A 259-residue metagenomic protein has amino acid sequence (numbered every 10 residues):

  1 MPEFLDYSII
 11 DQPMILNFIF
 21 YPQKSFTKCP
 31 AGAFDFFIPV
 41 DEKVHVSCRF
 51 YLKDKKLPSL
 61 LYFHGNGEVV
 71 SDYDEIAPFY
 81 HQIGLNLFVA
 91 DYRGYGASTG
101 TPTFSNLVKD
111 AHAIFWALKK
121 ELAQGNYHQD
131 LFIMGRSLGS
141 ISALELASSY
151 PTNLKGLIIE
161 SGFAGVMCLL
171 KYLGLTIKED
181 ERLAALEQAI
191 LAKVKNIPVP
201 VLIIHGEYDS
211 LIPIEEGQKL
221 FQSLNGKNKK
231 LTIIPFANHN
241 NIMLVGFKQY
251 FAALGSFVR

Functional and structural regions predicted by a protein language model:
M1-P39: An N-terminal hydrophobic leader/cap segment in hydrolases
N66-F79: The serine-hydrolase catalytic nucleophile loop
I76, I190, V199, P213-Q222: Short alpha-helix in the alpha/beta-hydrolase fold that links the catalytic acid
Y80-T99: Conserved alpha/beta-hydrolase
P102-Q124, A192: Alpha/beta-hydrolase active-site loop
S142-N196: Hydrolase active-site cap/lid region
I197-P198, I203-H205, D209: Short beta-strand/loop motif that positions the catalytic acidic residue of the alpha/beta-hydrolase fold
A237-K248: Catalytic histidine-centered segment of alpha/beta-hydrolase-like enzymes
